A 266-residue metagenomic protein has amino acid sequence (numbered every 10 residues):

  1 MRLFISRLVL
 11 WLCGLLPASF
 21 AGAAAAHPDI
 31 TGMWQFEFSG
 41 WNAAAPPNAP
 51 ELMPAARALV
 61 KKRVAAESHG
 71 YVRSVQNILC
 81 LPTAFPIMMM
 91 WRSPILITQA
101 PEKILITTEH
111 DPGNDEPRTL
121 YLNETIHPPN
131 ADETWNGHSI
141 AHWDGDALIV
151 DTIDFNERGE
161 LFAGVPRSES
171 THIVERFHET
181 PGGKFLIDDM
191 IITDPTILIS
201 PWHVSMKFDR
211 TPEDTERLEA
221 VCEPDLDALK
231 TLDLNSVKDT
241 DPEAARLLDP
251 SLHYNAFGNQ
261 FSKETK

Functional and structural regions predicted by a protein language model:
M1-S6: N-terminal secretory signal peptides that target proteins for export/translocation
R7-S19: Bacterial N-terminal signal peptides
A24-K266: PEST-like low-complexity, intrinsically disordered acidic/proline/serine-rich tracts that flank trafficking/processing
